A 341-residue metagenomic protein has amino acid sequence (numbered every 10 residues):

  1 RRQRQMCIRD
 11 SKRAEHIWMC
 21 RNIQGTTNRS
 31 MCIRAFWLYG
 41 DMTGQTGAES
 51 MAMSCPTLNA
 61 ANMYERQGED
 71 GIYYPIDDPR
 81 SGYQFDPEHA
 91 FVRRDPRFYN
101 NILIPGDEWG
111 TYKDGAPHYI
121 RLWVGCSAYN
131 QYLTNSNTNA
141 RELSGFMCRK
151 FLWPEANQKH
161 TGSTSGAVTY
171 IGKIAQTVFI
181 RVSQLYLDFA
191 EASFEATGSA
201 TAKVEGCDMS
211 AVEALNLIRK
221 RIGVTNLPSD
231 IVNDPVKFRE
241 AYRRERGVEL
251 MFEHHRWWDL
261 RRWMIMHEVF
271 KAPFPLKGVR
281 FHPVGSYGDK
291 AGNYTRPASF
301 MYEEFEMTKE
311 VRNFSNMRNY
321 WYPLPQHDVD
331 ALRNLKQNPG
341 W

Functional and structural regions predicted by a protein language model:
R1, Q5, R9-P56, A60-M63 (+4 more regions): Long, intrinsically disordered, low-complexity segments
A14-E15, Y74-V182: Flexible, polar/acidic helix-loop-strand segments at domain edges
W37, D41-R97, L103: Segments forming glycine/polar-rich beta-alpha architectures that bind adenosine-containing cofactors
D107-T111, S199, V224-P228, V248-F252: Intrinsically disordered or highly flexible coil/loop and linker segments, enriched in small and charged/polar residues
T197-M209: Structural helix-adjacent loops and short alpha-helical linkers that scaffold large soluble proteins
